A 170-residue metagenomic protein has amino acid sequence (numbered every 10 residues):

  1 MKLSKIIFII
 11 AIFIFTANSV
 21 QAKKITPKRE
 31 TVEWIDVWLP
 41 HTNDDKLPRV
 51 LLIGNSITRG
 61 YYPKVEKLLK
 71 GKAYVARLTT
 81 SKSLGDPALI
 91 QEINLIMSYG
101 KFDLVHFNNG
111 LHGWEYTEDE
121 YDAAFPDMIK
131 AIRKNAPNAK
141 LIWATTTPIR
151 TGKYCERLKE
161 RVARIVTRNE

Functional and structural regions predicted by a protein language model:
M1-L3, L68, A88-E170: Alpha-helical cap/lid subdomain in secreted, periplasmic, or secretory-pathway luminal O-acyl-processing enzymes
M1-L52, T58-Y74, N94, S98-G100 (+1 more regions): N-terminal secretory targeting modules
P48-L52, L78-K82, H112-E118, E156: Second-shell loop/turn segments in exported
S56-I57, L69, T79, T145-T147: A mature extracytoplasmic/lumenal domain signature
I57-T58, L111: Short, glycine/acidic-enriched loop or turn micro-motifs at the edges of active sites
R59, L84, R150: Flexible, glycine-rich phosphate/dinucleotide-binding loops and adjacent beta-alpha linkers at cofactor/substrate
K72-A88: A short beta-strand-loop structural module common to alpha/beta enzyme folds
